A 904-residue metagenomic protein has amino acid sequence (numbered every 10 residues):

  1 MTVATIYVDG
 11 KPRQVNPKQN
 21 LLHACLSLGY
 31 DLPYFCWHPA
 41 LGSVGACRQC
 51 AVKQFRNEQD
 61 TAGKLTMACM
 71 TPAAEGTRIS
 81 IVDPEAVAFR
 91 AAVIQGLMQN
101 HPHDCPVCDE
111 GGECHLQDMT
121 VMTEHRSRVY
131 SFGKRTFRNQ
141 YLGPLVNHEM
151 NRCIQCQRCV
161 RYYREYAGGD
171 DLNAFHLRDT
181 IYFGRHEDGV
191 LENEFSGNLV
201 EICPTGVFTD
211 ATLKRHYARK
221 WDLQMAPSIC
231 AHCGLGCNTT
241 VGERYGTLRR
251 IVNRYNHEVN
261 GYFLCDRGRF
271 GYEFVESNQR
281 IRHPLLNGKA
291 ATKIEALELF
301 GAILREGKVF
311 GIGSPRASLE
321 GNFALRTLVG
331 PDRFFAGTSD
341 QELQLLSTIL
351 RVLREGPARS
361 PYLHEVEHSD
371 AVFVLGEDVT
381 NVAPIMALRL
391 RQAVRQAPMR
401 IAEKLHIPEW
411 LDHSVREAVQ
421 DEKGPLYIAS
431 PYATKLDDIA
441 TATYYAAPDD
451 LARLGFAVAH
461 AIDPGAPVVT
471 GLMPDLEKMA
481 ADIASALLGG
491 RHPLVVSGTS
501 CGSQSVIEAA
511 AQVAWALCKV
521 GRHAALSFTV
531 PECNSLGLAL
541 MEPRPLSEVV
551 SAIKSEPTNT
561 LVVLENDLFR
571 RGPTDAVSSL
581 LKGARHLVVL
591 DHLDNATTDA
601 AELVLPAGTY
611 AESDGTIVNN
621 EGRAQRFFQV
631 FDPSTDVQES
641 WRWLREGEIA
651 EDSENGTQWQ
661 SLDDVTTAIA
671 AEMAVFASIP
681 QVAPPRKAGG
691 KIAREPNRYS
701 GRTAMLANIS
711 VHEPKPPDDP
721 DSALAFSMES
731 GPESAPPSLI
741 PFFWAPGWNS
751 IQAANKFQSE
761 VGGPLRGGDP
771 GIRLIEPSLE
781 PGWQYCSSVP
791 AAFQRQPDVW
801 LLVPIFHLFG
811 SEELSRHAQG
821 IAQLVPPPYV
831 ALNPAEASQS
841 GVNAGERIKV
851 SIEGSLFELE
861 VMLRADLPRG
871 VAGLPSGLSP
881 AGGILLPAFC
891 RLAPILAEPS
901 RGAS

Functional and structural regions predicted by a protein language model:
T2-L26, Y34-H38, C47, Q54-Q59 (+15 more regions): N-terminal export/assembly segments and adjacent metallocofactor-ligating motifs of anaerobic energy-metabolism
L32, R326, V374, T380-V382 (+5 more regions): A cross-kingdom feature strongest in bacterial/archaeal respiratory oxidoreductases
V44, V366-E367, L487-L488, S555 (+2 more regions): A short, aliphatic-rich alpha-helical micro-motif
V309, F334, L426, P493 (+2 more regions): Hydrophobic/aromatic residues located in beta-strands of well-ordered beta-sheets within soluble catalytic
L328-A336, V394-I401, Q512-L526, K582-H586 (+1 more regions): Structural alpha-beta junctions
E355, A418-Q420, G424, D438-K554: Active-site phosphate/pyrophosphate-binding segments
P467-E477, N655-V675: Internal, active-site/partner-interface "lid" segment
S640-D663: Non-catalytic, well-ordered alpha-helical segments in soluble enzyme domains
